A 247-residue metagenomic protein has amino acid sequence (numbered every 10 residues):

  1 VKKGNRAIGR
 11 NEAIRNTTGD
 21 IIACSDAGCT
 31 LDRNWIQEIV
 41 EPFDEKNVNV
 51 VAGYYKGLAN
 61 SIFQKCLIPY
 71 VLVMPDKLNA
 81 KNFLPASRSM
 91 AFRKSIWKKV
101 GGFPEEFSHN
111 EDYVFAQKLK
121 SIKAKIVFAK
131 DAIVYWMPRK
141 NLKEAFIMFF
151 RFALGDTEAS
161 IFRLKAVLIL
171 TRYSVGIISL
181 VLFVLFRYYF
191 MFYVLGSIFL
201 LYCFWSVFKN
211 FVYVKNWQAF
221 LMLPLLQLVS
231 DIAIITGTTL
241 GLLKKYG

Functional and structural regions predicted by a protein language model:
V1-R6, K56, K81, E105-E106 (+1 more regions): Short, acidic/glycine-rich phosphate-metal binding loop used to engage nucleotide
V1-T17, E38, S87: Glycine-rich, basic loop-to-helix element that forms the pyrophosphate-binding segment of sugar-nucleotide handling
I22: Short aromatic/hydrophobic "clamp" motif used to bind/position activated sugar donors
S25-A27, P104: Active-site acidic Asp-centered loop
T30-Q64: Conserved donor NDP-sugar-binding/catalytic core segment of glycosyltransferases
G57-A59, V73-S95, S108, V114 (+2 more regions): A recurrent flexible, glycine/aromatic-enriched loop bordering the glycosyltransferase active site that acts as
P104-L164: Catalytic donor/gating beta->alpha subdomain of glycosyltransferases that bind UDP-sugars
R172-Y246: Membrane-embedded multi-pass helical conduit in multi-pass membrane proteins, especially envelope-biosynthetic
